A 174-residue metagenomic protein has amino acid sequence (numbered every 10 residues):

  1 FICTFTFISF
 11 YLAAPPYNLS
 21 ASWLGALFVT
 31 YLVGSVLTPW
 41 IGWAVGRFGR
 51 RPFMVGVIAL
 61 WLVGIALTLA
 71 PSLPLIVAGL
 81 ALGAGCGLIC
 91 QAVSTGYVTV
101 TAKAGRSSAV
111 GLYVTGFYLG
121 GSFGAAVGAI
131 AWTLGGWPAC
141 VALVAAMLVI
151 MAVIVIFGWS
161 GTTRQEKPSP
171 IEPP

Functional and structural regions predicted by a protein language model:
I2-Y17: Helix-loop boundary and gating motifs at the non-cytosolic
F10, L88-T101: Intracellular helix-loop hinge segments at the cytoplasmic ends of transmembrane helices in 12-TM rocker-switch-type
P15-V33, S108-L112: Loop-to-transmembrane helix entry
N18, A129-L148: A membrane-interface helix-boundary motif in multi-pass transporters
V36-R50, W132: Helix-to-loop junctions at the C-terminal end of transmembrane segments in multipass secondary transporters
R51-S94: C-terminal transmembrane helical hairpin of 12-TM major facilitator-type secondary transporters
T101-W137: A late C-terminal transmembrane helix in Major Facilitator Superfamily
A145-P173: Multi-pass alpha-helical transporter architecture, strongest for 12-TM Major Facilitator/SLC carriers used
